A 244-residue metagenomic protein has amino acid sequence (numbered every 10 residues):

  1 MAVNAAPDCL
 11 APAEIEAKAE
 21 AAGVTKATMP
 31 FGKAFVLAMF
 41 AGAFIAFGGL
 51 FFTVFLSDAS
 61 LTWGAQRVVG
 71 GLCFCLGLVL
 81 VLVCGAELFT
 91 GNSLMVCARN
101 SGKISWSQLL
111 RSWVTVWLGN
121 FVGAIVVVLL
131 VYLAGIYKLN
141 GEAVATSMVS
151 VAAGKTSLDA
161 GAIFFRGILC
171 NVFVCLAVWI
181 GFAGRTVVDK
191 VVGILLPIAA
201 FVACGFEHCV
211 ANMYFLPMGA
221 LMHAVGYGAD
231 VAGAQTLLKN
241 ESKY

Functional and structural regions predicted by a protein language model:
M1-Y244: Alpha-helical transmembrane segments and their helix-helix packing motifs
